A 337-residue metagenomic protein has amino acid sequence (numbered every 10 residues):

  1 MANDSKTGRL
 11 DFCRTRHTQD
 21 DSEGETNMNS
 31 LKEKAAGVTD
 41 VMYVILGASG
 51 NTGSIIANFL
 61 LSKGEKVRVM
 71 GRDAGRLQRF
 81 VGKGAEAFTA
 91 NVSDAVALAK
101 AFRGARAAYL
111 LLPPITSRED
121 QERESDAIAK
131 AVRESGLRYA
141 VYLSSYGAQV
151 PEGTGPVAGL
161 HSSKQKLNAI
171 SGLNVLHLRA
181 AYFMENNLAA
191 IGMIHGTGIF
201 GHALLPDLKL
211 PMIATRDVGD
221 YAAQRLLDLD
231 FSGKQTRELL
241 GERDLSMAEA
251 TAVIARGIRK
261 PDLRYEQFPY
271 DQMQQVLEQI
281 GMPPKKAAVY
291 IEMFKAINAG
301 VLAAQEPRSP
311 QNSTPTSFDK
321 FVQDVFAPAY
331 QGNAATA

Functional and structural regions predicted by a protein language model:
A2, M28-R79, S93-V96, R103 (+5 more regions): Oxidoreductase cofactor-interface core, primarily capturing Rossmann-like NAD(P)-dependent enzymes
A2-R9: Extreme N-terminal basic, low-complexity initiation segments that serve as generic localization/processing leaders
R9, C13-N27, G37: Short, Lys/Arg-enriched N-terminal segments with co-localized hydrophobic residues within the first ~10-30 amino acids
S30-V38, G257, D271-A337: A hydrophobic C-terminal alpha-helical subdomain
G84-A85, V175: Short, conserved active-site loop motifs that form the nucleotide-linked donor/cofactor pocket
A90: Cofactor-binding loops of NAD(P)H-dependent oxidoreductases, dominated by short-chain dehydrogenase/reductases
A107-L111, Y142: Redox-cofactor binding/interface segments in oxidoreductases and associated redox assembly factors
